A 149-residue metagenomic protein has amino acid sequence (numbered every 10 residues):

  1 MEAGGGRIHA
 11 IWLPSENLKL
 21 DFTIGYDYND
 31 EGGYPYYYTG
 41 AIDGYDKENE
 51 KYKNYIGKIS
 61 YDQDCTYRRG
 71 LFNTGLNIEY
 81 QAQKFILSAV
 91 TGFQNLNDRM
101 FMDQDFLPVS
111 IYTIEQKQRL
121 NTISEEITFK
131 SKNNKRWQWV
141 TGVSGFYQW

Functional and structural regions predicted by a protein language model:
M1, G33-T39, M100-P108: Outer-membrane beta-barrel translocator domains and adjoining extracellular loop/strand segments of Gram-negative
M1-Y34, F72-L76, N121, E125 (+1 more regions): Transmembrane beta-barrel wall of Gram-negative outer-membrane proteins
I11, C65-Y67, I78, Q116-Q118 (+1 more regions): Residues embedded in well-ordered secondary-structure elements
K19, I24-R69, S110, I114-Q118 (+1 more regions): Flexible loop and strand-edge segments within Gram-negative outer membrane beta-barrel domains
Y26-D30, A82, F93-N97, G145-W149: Transmembrane beta-strands of outer-membrane beta-barrel pores
R68-I114: Non-catalytic interaction/regulatory modules that flank or connect domains
M100-R136, F146-W149: Extended hydrophobic/aromatic segments used for targeting, binding, or gating
